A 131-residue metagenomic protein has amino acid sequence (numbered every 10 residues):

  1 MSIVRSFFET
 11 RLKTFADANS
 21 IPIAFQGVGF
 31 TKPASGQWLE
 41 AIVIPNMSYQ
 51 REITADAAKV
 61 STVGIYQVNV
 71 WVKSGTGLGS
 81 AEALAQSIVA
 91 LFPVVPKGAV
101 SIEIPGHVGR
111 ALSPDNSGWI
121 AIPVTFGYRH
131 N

Functional and structural regions predicted by a protein language model:
M1-A58, T76-G79, A83-L84, A90 (+1 more regions): Small/polar-rich, solvent-exposed N-terminal microdomains that initiate assembly or binding
N19, V89-N131: Acidic-leaning, charged glycine-interspersed low-complexity segments
A55-S61, P114-S117: Short, solvent-exposed beta-strand/turn "edge" segments of beta-rich domains on protein surfaces
A57-T62, S74-E82, S101-V108: Low-complexity, flexible helical/coil segments
K59-G75, I120-N131: Oligomerization/assembly interface segments of phage tail-like spikes and tubes
